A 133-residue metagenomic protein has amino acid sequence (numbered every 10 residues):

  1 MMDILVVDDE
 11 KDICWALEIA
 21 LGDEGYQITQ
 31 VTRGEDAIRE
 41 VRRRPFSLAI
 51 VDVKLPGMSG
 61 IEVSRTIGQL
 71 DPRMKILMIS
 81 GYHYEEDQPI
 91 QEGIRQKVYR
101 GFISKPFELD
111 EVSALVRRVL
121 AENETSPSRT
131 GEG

Functional and structural regions predicted by a protein language model:
D8, D52: Active-site residues of response regulator receiver
K11-T29: Two-component/phosphorelay signaling modules centered on CheY-like receiver
Q30-L48: Acidic, metal-coordinating helix/loop segments flanking the phosphotransfer/catalytic sites of two-component signaling
T32-R33, S59-E62: Acidic catalytic/metal-coordinating carboxylates
R39, I61-P72: Short amphipathic alpha-helix used as the core "switch/output" element in two-component signaling
L55: Receiver (REC) domain active-site loop signature in two-component systems and cognate sites in sensor histidine kinases
E62, H83-I103, D110, A114: Alpha4 helix (beta4-alpha4-beta5 surface) of REC/receiver domains from two-component response regulators
I79-G81: Hydrophobic/aromatic residues positioned on beta-strands within the core alpha/beta folds
